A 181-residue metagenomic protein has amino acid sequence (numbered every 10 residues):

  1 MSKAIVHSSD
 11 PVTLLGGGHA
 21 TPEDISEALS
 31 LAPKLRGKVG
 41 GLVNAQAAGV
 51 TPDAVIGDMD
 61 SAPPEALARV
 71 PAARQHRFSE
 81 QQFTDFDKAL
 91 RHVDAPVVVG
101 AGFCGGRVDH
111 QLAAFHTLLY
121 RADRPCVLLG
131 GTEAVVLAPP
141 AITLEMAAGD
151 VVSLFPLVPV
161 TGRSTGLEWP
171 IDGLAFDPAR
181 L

Functional and structural regions predicted by a protein language model:
M1-H19: N-terminal nucleotide-binding beta1-loop-alpha1 segment
I5-V6, A28-R36, G40-A122, L129: Acidic/Gly/His-enriched mid-domain segments of enzyme catalytic cores or analogous surface patches that mediate
P11-T13, V98, C126: Generic beta-sheet signal
L14-G16, A101-F103, L129-G130, F155: Short beta-strand segments
A20-P22, Q82-F86, L137-A138, F176-L181: Active-site glycine-rich loop that binds ribose-phosphate moieties when present
T21-D24, N44: Short N-terminal binding/cap micro-motifs at the start of the first secondary-structure element
H110, L119-D150: Class I SAM-dependent methyltransferase SAM-binding "motif I" and its flanking Rossmann-like core
A138-L181: Long, charged alpha-helical interface segments
